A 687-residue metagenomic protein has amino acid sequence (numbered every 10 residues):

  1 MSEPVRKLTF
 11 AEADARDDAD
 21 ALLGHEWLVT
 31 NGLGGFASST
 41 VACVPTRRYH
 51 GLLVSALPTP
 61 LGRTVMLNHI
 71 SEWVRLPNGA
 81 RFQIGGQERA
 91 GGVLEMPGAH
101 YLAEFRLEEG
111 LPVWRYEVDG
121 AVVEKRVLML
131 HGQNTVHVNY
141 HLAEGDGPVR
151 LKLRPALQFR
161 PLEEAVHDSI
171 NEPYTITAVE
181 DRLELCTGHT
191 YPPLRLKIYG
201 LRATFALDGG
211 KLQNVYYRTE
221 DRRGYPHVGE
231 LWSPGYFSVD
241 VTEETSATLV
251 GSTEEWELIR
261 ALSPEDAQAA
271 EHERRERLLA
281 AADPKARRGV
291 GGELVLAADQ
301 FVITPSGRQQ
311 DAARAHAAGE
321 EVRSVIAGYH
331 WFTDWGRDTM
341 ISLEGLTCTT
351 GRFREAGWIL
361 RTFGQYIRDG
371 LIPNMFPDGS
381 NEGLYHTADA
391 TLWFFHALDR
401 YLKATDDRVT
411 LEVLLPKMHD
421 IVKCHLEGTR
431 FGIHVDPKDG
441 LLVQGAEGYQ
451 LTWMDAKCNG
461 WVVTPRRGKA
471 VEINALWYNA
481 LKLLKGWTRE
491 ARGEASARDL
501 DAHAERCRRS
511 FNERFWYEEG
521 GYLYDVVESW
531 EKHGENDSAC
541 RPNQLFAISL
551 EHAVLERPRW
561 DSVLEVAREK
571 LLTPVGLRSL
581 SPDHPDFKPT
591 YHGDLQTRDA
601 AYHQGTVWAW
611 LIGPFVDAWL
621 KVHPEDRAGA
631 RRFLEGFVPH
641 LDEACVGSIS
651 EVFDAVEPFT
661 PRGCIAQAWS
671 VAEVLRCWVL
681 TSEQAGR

Functional and structural regions predicted by a protein language model:
M1-R687: Acidic, mature catalytic/reactive cores of soluble proteins
